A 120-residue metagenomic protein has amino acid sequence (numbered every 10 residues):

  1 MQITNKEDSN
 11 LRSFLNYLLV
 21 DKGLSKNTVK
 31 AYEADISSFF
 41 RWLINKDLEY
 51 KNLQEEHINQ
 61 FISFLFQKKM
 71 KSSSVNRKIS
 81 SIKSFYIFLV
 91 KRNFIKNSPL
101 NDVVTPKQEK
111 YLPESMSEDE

Functional and structural regions predicted by a protein language model:
Q2-S9: A detector for short, charged/polar N-terminal pre-domain segments
R12-N27, E33-L112: N-terminal core-binding DNA-recognition domain of tyrosine recombinases/integrases
K110-E120: Long, amphipathic, Lys/Arg-enriched alpha-helical "connector/arm" segment
